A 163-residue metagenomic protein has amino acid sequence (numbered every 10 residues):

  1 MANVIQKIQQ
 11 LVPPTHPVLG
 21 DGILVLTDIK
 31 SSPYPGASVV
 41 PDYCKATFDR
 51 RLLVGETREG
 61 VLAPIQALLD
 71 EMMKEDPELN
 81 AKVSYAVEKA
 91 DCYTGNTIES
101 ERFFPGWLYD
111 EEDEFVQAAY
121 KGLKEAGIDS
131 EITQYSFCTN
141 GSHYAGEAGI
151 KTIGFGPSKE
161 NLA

Functional and structural regions predicted by a protein language model:
M1-A163: Metal-dependent amide/peptide-bond hydrolase catalytic core, centered on the "pita-bread" metallohydrolase fold
